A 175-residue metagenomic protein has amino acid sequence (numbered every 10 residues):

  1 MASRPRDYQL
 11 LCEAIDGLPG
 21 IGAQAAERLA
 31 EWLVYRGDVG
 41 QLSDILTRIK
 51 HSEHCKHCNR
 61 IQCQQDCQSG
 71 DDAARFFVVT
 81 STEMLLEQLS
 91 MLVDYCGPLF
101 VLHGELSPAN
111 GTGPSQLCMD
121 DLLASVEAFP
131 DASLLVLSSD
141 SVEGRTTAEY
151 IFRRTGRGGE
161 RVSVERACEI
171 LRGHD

Functional and structural regions predicted by a protein language model:
M1-D7: Extreme N-terminal segment that seeds HTH/winged-HTH DNA-binding domains in transcriptional regulators
S3, L92-C96, L123-D175: Long C-terminal interaction/binding lobes of large macromolecular proteins
D7, I21, A25, D38 (+6 more regions): Helical mechanochemical/support elements of P-loop NTPase systems and associated helical scaffolds
D7-E31: Helix-hairpin-helix
D7-L11, L33-E53: Short Cys/His-rich Zn2+-coordinating modules
P19, G40-L46, E53-K56, E87 (+3 more regions): Core recognition of P-loop NTPase motor domains used across DNA-transaction enzymes
A26, S69-S138: Extended interfacial segments that mediate partner engagement and assembly in macromolecular machines
D44-L86: Cys/His-rich short segments
